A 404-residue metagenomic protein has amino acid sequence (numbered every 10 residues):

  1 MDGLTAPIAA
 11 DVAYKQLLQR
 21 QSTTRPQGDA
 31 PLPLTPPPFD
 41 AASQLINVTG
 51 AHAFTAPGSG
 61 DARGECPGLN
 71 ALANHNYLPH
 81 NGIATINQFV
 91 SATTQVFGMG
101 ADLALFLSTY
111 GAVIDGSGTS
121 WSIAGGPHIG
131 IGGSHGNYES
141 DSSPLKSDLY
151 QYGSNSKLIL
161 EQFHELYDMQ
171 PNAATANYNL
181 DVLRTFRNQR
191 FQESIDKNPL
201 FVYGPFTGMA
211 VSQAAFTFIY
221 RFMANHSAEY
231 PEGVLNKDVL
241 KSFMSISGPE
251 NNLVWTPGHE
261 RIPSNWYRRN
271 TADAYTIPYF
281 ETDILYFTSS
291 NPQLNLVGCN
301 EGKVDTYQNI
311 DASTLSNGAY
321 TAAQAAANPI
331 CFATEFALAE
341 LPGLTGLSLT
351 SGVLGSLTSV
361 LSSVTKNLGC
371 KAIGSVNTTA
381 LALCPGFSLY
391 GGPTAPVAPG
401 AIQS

Functional and structural regions predicted by a protein language model:
M1-R63, P67-G68, L78-S404: Polar/charged low-complexity regulatory segments
